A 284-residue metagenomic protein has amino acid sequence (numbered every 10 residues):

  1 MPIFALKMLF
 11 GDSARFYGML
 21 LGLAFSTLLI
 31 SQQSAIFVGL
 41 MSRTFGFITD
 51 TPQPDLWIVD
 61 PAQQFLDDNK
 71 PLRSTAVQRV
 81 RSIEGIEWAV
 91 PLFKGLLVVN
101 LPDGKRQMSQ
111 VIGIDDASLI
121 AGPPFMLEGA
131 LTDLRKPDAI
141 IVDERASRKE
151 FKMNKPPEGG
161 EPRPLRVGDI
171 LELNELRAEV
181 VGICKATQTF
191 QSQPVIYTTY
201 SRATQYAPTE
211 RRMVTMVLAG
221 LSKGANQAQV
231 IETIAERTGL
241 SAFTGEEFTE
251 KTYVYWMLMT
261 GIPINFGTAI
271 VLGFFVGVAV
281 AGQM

Functional and structural regions predicted by a protein language model:
M1-F10: A short amphipathic helical element positioned immediately N-terminal to and/or at the very start of a transmembrane
S13-L40, M259-M284: Hydrophobic alpha-helical transmembrane segments of multi-pass inner-membrane transport and secretion
L23, A35, T51, P91 (+5 more regions): Structured catalytic cores of enzymes that bind and process phosphorylated ligands/cofactors
A24, L28-Q110, E128-A130, K136 (+1 more regions): Hydrophobic, regular-secondary-structure patches
T44, V230-G282: Peri-transmembrane interface segments
L56-V59, C184, E210-S241: A short beta-strand structural signal in non-transmembrane regions
F93-G95, K105-D115, F125-S201: Hydrophobic secondary-structure segments that place a key small or acidic residue at a functional site
Y206-S222, P263-F274: Hydrophobic alpha-helical transmembrane segments
